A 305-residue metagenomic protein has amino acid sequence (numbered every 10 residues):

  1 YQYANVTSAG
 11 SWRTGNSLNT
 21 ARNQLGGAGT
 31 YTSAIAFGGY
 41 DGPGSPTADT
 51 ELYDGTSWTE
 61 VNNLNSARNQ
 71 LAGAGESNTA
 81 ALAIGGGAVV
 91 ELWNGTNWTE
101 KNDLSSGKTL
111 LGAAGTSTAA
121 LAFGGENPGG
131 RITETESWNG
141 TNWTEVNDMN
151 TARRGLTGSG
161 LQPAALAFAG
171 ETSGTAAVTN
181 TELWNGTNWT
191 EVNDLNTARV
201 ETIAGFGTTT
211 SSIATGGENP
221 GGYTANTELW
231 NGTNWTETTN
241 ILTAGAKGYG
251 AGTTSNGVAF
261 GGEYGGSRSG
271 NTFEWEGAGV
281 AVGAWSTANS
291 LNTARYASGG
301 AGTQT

Functional and structural regions predicted by a protein language model:
Y1-T305: Polar, enzyme-active/binding microenvironments
